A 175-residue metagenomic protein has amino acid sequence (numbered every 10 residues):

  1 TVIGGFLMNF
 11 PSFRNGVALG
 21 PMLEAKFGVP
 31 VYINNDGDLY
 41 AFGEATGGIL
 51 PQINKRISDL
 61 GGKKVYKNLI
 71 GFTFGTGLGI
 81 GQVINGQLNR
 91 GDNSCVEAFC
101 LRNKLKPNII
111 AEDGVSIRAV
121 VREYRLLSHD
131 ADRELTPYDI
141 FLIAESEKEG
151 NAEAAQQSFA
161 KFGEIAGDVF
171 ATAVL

Functional and structural regions predicted by a protein language model:
T1, F74-T76, L175: Glycine-rich beta-strand-to-loop/alpha-helix junction loops that act as flexible
V2-Y66, N108: Glycine-rich phosphate-binding loop and adjoining helix at the ATP-binding site of ATP-dependent phosphoryl-transfer
I3, P21, A25-V29, I53-L60 (+1 more regions): ATP-binding/phosphotransfer module of carbohydrate and carboxylate kinases, centering on a glycine-rich
P11, P51, I57-L60, K64-R118: Glycine-rich phosphate-binding loop of actin/hexokinase-like ATP-binding domains
R14-G16, N89, A98, R125-L127 (+1 more regions): Broad hydrophobic/π-residue packing in well-ordered secondary structure
F42, G79, L142-E145: Conserved protein kinase catalytic core
E44-A45, G81-N85, E123-L126: A short secondary-structure junction signal
